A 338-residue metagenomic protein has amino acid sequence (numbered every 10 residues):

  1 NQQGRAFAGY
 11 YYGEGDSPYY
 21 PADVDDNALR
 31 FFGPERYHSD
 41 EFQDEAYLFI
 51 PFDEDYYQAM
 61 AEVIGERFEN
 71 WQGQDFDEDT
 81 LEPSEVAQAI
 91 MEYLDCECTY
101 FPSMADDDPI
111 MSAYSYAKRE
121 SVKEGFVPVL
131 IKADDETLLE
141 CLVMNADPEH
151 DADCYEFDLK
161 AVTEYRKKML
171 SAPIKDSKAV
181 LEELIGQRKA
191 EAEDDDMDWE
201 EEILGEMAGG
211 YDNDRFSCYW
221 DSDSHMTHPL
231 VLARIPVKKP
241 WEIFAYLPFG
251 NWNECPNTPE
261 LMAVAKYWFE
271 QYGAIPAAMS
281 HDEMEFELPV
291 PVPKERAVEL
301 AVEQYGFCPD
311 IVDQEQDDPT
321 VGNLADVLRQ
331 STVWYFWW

Functional and structural regions predicted by a protein language model:
G9-F32: Acidic, low-complexity, intrinsically disordered interaction modules
Y57-V63: Ser/Thr/Pro-rich, acidic low-complexity intrinsically disordered regulatory segments
G65-P240: Extended, low-hydrophobicity segments enriched in charged/polar residues
Q88-E92, G273-M279, N323-V327: Short, flexible, solvent-exposed loop/turn segments with mixed acidic/basic and small polar residues
E202-E299, V312-V321: Long, positively charged binding patches that form subdomain-scale interaction surfaces for polyanionic ligands
A297-F336: C-terminal structured domains
